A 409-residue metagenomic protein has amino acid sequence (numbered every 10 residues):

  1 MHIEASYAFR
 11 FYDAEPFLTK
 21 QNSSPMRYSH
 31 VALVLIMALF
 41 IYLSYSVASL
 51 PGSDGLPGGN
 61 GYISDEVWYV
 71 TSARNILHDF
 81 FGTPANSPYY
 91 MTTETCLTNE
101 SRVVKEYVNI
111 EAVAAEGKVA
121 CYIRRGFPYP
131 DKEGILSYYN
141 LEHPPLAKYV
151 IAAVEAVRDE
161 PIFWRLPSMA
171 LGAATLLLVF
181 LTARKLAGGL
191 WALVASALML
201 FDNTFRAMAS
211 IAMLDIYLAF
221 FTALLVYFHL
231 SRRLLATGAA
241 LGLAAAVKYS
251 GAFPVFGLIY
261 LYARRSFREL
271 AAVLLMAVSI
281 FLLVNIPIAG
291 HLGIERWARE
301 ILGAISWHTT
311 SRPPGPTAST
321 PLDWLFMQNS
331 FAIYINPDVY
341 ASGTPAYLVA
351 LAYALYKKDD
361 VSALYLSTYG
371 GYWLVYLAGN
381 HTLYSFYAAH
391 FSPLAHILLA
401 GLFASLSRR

Functional and structural regions predicted by a protein language model:
R27-V67, S72-R74, H78-K118, M276-I294: Transmembrane signal-anchor helices characteristic of membrane glycosylation enzymes that use polyprenol
A153, I162-A187, L224, V349-Y353: Transmembrane-helix motifs of polytopic, lipid-linked glycan transferases
P161-I162, V179-F201, A219, L234-A236: Transmembrane-helix signature of polytopic, membrane-embedded enzymes that assemble or transfer cell-envelope glycans
L178-L181, Y217-L234, A240, L394-L398: Specific aromatic-rich, kink-prone transmembrane helix
V179, N329-S362, L366: Hydrophobic, aromatic-rich transmembrane alpha-helices and their immediate juxtamembrane boundary segments
T204-D215: Short acidic/glycine- and proline-prone juxtamembrane loop motifs at membrane-interface regions of multi-pass membrane
L230-A236, F253-S279: Perimembrane helix-loop-helix junctions
E269-Q328, I333: Membrane-lumen/periplasm interface segments of specific transmembrane helices in polyprenyl phosphate-linked
